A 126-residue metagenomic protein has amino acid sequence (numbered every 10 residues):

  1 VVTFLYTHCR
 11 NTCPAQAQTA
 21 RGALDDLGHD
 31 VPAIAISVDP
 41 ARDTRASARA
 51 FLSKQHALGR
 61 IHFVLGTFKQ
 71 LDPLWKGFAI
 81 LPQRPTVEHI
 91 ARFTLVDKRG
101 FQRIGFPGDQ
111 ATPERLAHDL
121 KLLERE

Functional and structural regions predicted by a protein language model:
V1-A20: Short active-site neighborhood of thiol/selenol oxidoreductases, capturing the structured segment around
V1-V2, A33, F93: Hydrophobic beta-strand anchors of alpha/beta hydrolase catalytic cores
L5, C13, L24-G28, Q55-H56 (+3 more regions): Sec/Tat-exported extracytoplasmic proteins
Y6-T7, I36-A41, A57, F68-K69 (+3 more regions): Solvent-exposed coil/turn segments that connect beta secondary-structure elements in extracytoplasmic/periplasmic
R10-C13, A41-R45, Q110-E114: Loop/helix-junction capping segments adjacent to catalytic residues or to phosphate/diphosphate-binding pockets
A15-L74: Structural microenvironment flanking redox-active thiols in thiol-disulfide oxidoreductases
R60-I61, D72, F78-T94: Structural micro-motif
T86-E126: Thiol-/selenol-based redox modules, centered on thioredoxin-like and closely related oxidoreductase domains
